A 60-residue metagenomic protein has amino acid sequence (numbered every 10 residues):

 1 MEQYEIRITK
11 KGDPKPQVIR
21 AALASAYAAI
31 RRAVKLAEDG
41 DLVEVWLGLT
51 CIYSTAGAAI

Functional and structural regions predicted by a protein language model:
M1-Q17: Short aromatic-glycine-(Arg/Gly/Cys) micro-motifs in beta-strand/loop hairpins
T9-K11, A21, A33, A37 (+1 more regions): Compositionally biased, intrinsically disordered low-complexity segments
Q17-I19, D41: Residue-level marker for the onset of beta-strands and adjacent loop->beta junctions in well-ordered domains
A22-Y27, A56-I60: A short, sequence-level motif marking secondary-structure junctions
A24-L42: A short, charged, amphipathic alpha-helix used as a generic interaction element across diverse proteins
E38-I60: Short, mixed-charge low-complexity intrinsically disordered segments
